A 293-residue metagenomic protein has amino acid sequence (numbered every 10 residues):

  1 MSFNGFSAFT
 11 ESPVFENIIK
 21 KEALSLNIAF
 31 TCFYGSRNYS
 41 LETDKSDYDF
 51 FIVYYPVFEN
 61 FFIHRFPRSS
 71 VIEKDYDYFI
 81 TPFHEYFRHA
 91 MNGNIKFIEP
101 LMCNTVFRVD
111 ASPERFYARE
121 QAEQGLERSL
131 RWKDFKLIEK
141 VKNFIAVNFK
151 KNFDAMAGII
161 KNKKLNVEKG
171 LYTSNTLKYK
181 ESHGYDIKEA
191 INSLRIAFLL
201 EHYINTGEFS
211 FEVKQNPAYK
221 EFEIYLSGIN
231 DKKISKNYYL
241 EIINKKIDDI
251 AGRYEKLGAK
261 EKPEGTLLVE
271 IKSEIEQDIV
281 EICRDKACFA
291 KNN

Functional and structural regions predicted by a protein language model:
M1-G35: Helical scaffold of the NTase/Pol beta-like nucleotidyltransferase catalytic core
S7-S12, R65-Y86: P-loop/Walker A phosphate-binding loop and immediately adjacent motor/lid segment at beta-alpha junctions
S25-L26, T43-K45, K188: A generic fold-level signal
F30-F33, E99-P100, H202-N205: A structural signal for short, well-ordered beta-strand segments and their strand-loop junctions that often border
G35-Y76, S193: Catalytic metal-binding acidic patch
V53, K74-K140, K151: Internal, well-ordered alpha/beta segment that forms a basic, Gly-enriched binding/recognition surface
Y117-S273: Conserved nucleotidyltransferase catalytic core and NTase-mimicking acidic/glycine-rich helix/loop elements in nucleic
G265-N293: Acidic, carboxylate-rich catalytic segments that either coordinate divalent cations
